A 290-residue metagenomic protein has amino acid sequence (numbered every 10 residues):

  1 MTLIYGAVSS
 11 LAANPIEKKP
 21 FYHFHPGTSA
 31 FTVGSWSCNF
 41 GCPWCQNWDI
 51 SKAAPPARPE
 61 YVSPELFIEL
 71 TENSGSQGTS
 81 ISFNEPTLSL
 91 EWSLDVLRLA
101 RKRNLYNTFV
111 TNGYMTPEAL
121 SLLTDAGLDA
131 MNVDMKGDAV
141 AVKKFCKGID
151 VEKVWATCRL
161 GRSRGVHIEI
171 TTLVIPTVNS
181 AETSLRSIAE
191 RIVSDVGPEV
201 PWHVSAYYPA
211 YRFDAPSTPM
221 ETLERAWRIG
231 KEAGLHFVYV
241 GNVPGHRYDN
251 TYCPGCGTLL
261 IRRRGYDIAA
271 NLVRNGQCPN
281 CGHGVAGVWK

Functional and structural regions predicted by a protein language model:
M1-A130: Conserved Radical SAM active-site core
S51-K52, P86-L88, G113-A119, D129-G148 (+2 more regions): Conserved radical SAM core fold
L70-T71, A100, L123, G161 (+3 more regions): Generic structural signal for hydrophobic
E72-L99, V142-W155, T172-S187, V193-S194: Conserved glycine-rich "GG(E/T)P / GGGxP" loop and the immediately following alpha-helix in the radical SAM core
S74, A126, R164, D195-G197 (+1 more regions): Structural motif
G78-S80, Y106-T108, A130-N132, H167-E169 (+2 more regions): Structural preference for beta-strand elements that scaffold enzyme active sites
L94-N104, A156-S163, M220-K231: Alpha-helix-loop-beta-strand connector modules within alpha/beta enzyme cores
V178-K290: Auxiliary Fe-S-binding modules of radical SAM enzymes
